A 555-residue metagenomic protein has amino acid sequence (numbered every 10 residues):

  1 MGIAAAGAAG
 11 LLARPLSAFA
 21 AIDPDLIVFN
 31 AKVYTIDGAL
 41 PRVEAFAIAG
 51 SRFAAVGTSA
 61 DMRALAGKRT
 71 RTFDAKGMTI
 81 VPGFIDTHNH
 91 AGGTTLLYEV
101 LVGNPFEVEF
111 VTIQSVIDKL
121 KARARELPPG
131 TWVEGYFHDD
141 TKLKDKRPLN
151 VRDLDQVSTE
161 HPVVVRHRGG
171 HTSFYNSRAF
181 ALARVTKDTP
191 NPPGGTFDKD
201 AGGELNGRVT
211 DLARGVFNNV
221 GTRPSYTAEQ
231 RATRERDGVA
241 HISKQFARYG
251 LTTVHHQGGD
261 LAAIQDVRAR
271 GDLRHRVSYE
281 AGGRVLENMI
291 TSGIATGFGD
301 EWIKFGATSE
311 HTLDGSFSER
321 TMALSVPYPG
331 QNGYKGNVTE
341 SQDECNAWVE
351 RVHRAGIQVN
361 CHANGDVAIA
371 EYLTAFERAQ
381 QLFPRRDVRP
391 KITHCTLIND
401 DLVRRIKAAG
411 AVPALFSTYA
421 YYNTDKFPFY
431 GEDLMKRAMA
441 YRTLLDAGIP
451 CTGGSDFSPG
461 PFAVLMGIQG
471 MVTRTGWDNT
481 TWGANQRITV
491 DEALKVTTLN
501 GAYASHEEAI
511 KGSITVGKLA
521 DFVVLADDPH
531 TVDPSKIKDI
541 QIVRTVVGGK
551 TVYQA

Functional and structural regions predicted by a protein language model:
M1-A18: N-terminal export signals
I22-F29, Y34, G38-I290, A307 (+8 more regions): Divalent metal-binding segments
Y226, V349-N360, V367-P390, H394-C395 (+3 more regions): His/Asp/Glu-enriched, well-ordered alpha-helical/loop segment that forms or immediately abuts the divalent-metal
Q245, Q554-A555: Short, gly/Ser/Thr-rich active-site loops of penicillin-recognizing serine hydrolases
R268-R270, I294-D300, R385, I406-A408: Acidic (Asp/Glu)-rich catalytic clusters
T296, V532-I537: Short proline/glycine-enriched turn/loop segments at secondary-structure junctions
V412: Ligand-binding beta-strand-loop-alpha-helix segment within the catalytic cores of soluble metabolic enzymes
